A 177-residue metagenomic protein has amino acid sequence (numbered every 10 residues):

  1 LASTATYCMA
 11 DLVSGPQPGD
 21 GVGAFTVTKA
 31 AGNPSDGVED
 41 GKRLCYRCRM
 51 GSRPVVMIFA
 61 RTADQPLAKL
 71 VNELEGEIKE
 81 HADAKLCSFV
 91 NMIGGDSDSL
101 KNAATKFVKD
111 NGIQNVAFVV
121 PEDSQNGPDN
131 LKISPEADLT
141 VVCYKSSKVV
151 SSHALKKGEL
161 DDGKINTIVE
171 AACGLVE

Functional and structural regions predicted by a protein language model:
S3-A10: Sec/Tat signal peptide C-region and signal peptidase I cleavage site
A10-Y46, Q65: N-terminal "domain-start" segment that seeds a small globular fold
E39-K69, L86-N91: Short active-site neighborhood of thiol/selenol oxidoreductases, capturing the structured segment around
G51-V56, D83-S88, I113-V116, D138 (+1 more regions): Loop/turn elements at helix/coil->beta-strand transitions in domains of secreted/extracellular proteins
V56-F59, C87-M92, A117-V120, V142-C143 (+1 more regions): Structural recognition of the beta-strand scaffold that forms the well-ordered cores of secreted hydrolase catalytic
T62-V108: Structural microenvironment flanking redox-active thiols in thiol-disulfide oxidoreductases
K106-S134: Short, internal strand/loop/helix patches that form the active-site neighborhood or redox-interaction surface
D123-I165: Thiol/disulfide oxidoreductase modules built on the thioredoxin-like
